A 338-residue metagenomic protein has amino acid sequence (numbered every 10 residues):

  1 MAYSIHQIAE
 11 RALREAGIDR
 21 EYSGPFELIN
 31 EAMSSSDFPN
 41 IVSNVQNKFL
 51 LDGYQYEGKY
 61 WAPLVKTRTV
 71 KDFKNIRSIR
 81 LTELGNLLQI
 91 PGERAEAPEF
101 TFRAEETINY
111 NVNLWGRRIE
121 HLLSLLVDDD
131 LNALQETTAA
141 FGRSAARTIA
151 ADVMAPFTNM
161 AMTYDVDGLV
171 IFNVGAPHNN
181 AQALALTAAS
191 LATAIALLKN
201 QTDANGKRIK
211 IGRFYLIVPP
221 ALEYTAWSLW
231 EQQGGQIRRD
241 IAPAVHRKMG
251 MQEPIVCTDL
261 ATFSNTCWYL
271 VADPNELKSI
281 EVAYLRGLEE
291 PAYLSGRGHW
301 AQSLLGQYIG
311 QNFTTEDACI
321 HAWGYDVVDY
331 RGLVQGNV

Functional and structural regions predicted by a protein language model:
M1-N40, L333-V338: Intrinsically disordered, low-complexity terminal tails
D37-W115: Assembly/oligomerization interface modules of large self-assembling protein complexes
V112-G116, I211, N312: Short, solvent-exposed loop/turn segments at the edges of secondary structure
R117, H121-E136, A140-Q201: Alpha-helical scaffold segments that mediate packing/assembly in large oligomeric complexes
N173-N200, F214-Y215, A221-V338: Sequence/fold signature of self-assembling virion shell proteins
A204, I209-R213: Short gly/pro-enriched beta-turn/loop segments at secondary-structure junctions
